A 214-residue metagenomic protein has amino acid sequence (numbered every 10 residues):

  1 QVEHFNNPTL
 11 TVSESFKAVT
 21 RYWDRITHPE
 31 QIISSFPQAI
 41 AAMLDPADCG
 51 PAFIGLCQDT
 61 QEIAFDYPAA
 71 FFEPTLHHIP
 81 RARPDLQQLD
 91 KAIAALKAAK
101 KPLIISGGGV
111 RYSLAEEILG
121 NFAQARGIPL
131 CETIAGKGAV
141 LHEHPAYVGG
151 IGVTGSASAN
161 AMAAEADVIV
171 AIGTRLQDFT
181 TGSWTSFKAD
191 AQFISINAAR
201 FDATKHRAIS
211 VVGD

Functional and structural regions predicted by a protein language model:
Q1-D214: N-terminal alpha/beta PP-like core and its mobile active-site loop of ThDP/TPP-dependent enzymes
